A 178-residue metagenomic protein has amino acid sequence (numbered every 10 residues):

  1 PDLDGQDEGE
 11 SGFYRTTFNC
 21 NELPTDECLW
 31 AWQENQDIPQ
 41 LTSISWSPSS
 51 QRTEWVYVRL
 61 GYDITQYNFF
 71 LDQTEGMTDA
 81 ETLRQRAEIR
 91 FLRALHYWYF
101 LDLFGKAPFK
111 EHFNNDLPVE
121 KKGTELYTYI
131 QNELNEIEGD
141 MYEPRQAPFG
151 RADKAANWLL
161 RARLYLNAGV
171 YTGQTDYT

Functional and structural regions predicted by a protein language model:
P1-E88, L92-T128, D140, P144: Short acidic-aromatic linear motifs embedded in glycine-rich loops, typified by GG[WY][YF]DAGD(H) and related
Q66, L126, E133, D176-T178: Alpha-helical solenoid repeat scaffolds, predominantly canonical TPR units
R90, W158-R161: TPR/Sel1-like alpha-solenoid repeat signature
P144-K154: Ligand/substrate-recognition segments at binding pockets and active sites
G169-V170, T178: Polar, glycine-rich mid-to-C-terminal structural blocks that act as macromolecule-binding/assembly scaffolds
